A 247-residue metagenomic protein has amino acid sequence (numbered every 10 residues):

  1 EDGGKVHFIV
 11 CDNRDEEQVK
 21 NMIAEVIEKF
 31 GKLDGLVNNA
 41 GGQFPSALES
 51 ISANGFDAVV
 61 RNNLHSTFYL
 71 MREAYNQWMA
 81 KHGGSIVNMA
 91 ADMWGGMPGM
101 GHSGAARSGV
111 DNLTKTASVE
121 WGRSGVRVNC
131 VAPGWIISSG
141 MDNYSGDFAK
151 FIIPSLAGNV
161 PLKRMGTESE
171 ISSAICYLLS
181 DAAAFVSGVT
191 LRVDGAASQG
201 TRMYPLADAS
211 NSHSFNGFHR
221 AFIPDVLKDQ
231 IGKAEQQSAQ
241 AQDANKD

Functional and structural regions predicted by a protein language model:
V37, G122, R127, V186-G188: Short, small/polar-rich loop/turn modules that mediate ligand/substrate recognition or access, typified
A47-L48, S52-V60, I152, L156: Substrate-binding pocket helix/loop in short-chain dehydrogenase/reductase
F68, R164-V193, S198: C-terminal substrate-recognition "lid" of short-chain dehydrogenase/reductases
M71-R72, K115: A short, exposed helix-loop element centered on a Lys and neighboring polar residues
N76, V119-E120, A184: Alpha-helical segment proximal to the catalytic Tyr-Lys
V87-V110, T114-R123, I136, A197: Catalytic loop of short-chain dehydrogenase/reductase
C176, S187-D247: Short C-terminal tail/terminal secondary-structure segment of NAD(P)H-dependent dehydrogenase/reductase domains
